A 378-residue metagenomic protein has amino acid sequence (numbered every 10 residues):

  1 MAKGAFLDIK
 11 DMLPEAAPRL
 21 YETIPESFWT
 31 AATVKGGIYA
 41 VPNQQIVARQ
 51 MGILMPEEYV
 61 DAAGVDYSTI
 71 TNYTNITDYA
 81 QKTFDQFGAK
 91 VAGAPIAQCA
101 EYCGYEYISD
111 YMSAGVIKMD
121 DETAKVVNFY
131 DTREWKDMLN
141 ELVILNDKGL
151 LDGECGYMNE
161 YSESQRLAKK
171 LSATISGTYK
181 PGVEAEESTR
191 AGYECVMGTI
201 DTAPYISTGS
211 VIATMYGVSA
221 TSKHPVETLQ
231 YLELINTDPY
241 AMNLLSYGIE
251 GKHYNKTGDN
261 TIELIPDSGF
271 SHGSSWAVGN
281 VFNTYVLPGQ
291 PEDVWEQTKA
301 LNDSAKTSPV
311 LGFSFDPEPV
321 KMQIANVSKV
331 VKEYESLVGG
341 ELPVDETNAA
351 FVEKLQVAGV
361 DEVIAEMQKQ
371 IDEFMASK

Functional and structural regions predicted by a protein language model:
M1-K378: Extracytoplasmic/secretory soluble proteins
